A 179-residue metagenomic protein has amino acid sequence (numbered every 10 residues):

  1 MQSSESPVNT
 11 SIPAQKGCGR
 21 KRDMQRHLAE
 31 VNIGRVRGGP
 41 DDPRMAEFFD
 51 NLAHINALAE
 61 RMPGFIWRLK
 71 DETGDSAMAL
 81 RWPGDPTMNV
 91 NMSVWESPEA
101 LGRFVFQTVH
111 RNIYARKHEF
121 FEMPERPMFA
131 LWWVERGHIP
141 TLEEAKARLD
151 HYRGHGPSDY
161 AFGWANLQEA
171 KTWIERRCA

Functional and structural regions predicted by a protein language model:
E5-M88, P127-A179: Short S/T/G/P-rich N-terminal loop/turn motif that feeds into the first structured element of a domain
N51-I55, V90, A100, I113-R116: Short, hydrophobic/aromatic alpha-helical segments in well-folded domains
L80-F106: Helix-adjacent hinge/juxtasegments
P98-R126: An amphipathic, aromatic/His-enriched active-site/gating alpha helix that lines ligand/cofactor pockets
